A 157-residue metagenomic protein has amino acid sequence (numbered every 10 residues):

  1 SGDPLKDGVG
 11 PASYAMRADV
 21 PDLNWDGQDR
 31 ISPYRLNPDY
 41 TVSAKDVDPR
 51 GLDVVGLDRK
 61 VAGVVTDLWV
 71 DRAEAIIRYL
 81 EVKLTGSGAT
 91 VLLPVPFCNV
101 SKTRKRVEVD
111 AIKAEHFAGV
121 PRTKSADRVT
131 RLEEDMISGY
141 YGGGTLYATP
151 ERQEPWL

Functional and structural regions predicted by a protein language model:
S1-L157: Peripheral interaction segments used for macromolecular assembly
